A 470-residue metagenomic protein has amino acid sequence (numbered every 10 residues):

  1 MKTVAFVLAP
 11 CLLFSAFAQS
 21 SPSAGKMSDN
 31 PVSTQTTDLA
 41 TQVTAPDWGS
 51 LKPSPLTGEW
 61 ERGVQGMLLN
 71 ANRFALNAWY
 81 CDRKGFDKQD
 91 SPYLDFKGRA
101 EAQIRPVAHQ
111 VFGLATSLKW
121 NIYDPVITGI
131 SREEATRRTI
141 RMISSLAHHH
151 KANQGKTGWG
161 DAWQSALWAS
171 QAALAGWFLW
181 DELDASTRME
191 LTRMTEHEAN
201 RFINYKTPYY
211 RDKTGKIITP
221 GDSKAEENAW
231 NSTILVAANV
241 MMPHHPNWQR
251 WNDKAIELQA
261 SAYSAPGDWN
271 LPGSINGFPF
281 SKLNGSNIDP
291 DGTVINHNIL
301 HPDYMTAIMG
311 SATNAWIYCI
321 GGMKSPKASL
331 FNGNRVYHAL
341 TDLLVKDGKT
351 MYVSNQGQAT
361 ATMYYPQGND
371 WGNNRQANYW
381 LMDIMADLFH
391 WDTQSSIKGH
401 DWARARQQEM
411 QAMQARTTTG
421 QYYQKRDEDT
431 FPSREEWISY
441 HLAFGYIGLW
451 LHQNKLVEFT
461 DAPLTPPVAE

Functional and structural regions predicted by a protein language model:
A5-S15: Bacterial N-terminal signal peptides
P22-N121, P125-A147, W269-N270, F278 (+3 more regions): Low-complexity, Ser/Thr/Pro/Gly-enriched N-terminal "stalk/linker" regions
N30-A40, A45-P46, P53-M67, P92 (+7 more regions): Long, compositionally biased, intrinsically disordered segments
A75, L94, T195, A403-M410: Extended amphipathic alpha-helical scaffolding regions
R99-G333, G368-N378: Aromatic-lined, polymer-binding surfaces characteristic of secreted/periplasmic polysaccharide-degrading enzymes
A265-G277, G322-F444, E458-A469: Non-catalytic carbohydrate-binding regions of carbohydrate-active enzymes
F444-Q453: Conserved adenylate-forming
